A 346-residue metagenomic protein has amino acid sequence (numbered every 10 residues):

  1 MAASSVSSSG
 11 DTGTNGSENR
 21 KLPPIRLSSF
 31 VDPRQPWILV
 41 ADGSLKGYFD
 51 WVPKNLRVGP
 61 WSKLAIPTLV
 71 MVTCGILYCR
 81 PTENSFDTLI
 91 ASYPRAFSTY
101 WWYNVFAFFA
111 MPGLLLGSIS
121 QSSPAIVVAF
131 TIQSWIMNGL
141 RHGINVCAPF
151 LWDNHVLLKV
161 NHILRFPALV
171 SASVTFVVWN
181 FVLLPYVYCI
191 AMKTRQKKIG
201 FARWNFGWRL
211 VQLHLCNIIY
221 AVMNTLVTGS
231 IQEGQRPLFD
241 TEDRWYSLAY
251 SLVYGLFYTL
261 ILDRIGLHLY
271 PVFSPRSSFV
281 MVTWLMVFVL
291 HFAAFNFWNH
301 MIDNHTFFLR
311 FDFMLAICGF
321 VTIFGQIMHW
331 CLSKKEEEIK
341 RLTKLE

Functional and structural regions predicted by a protein language model:
S5-D42, K334-E346: Non-transmembrane, juxtamembrane loop and terminal tail segments of multi-pass eukaryotic membrane proteins
N19-M137, H142-R165: Membrane-helix and juxtamembrane interface regions of eukaryotic multi-pass membrane proteins
F49-I66, I265-W330: Membrane-interface transmembrane-helix boundary segments in multi-pass integral membrane proteins
P67-T73, W102-L116, Q133-C147, I163-V182 (+4 more regions): Hydrophobic alpha-helical cores of multi-pass transmembrane domains in eukaryotic membrane proteins
C79-S85, I327-L342: Membrane-interface capping segments at transmembrane-helix boundaries
R80-F97, L114-Q133, C147-H162, F181-W208 (+3 more regions): Membrane-lumen (extracellular) interface motif
K198-A202, G207, S251, L256 (+4 more regions): Membrane-interfacial catalytic/cofactor-binding modules of polytopic membrane enzymes
